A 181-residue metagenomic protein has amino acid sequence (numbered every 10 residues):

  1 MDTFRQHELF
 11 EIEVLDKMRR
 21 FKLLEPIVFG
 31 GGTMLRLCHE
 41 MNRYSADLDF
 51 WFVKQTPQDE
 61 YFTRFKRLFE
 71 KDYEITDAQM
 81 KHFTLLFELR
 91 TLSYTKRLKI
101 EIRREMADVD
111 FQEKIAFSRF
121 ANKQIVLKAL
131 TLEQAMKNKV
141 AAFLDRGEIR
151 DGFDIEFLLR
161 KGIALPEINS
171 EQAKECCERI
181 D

Functional and structural regions predicted by a protein language model:
M1-I27, C38-R43, F52-D181: Structured mid-to-C-terminal alpha-helical surface segments
F29-T33: Glycine-rich beta-strand-to-loop/alpha-helix junction loops that act as flexible
